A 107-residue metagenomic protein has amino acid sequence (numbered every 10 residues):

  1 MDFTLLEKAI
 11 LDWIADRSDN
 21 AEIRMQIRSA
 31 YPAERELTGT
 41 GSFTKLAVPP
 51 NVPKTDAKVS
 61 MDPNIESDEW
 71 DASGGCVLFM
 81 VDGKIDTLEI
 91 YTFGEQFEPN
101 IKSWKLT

Functional and structural regions predicted by a protein language model:
M1-M61, P99-T107: N-terminal domain-onset segments
D62-E66: Short secondary-structure capping micro-motifs at structural edges
S67-T107: Short, compact, well-ordered microdomains
